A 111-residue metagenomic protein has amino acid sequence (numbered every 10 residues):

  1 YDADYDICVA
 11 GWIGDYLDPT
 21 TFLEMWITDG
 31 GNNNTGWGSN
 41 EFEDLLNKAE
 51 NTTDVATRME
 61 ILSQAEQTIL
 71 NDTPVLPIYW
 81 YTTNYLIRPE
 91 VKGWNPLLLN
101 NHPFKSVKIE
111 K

Functional and structural regions predicted by a protein language model:
Y1, I13-Y16: AMP-binding (ANL) adenylation modules
Y1-A3, T21-N51, W80-K111: Short, solvent-exposed loop/beta-turn-alpha elements that line the ligand-binding surface or hinge of extracytoplasmic
C8-G11, T53-P89: Bilobed periplasmic-binding protein-like "clamshell/Venus-flytrap" ligand-binding domains
L17, D72-V75, W94, N101: Selective for proline/serine-rich intrinsically disordered segments in cytosolic/nuclear regulatory regions
D18-T21, E41-K48, T57-Q64, T68-N71: Extracytoplasmic/secreted proteins, especially bacterial periplasmic and envelope-associated proteins
